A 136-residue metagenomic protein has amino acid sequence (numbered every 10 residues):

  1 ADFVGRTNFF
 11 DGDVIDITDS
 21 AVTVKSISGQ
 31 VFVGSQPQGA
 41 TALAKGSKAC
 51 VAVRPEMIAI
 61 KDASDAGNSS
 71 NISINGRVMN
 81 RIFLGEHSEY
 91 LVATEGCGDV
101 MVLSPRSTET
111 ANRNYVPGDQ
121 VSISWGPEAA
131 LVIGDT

Functional and structural regions predicted by a protein language model:
A1-V4: Contiguous mid-protein beta-loop-alpha structural module that forms a pocket-lining wall or clamp of enzyme active
T7-F9, D13-T136: Non-catalytic connector elements of ABC transporters
